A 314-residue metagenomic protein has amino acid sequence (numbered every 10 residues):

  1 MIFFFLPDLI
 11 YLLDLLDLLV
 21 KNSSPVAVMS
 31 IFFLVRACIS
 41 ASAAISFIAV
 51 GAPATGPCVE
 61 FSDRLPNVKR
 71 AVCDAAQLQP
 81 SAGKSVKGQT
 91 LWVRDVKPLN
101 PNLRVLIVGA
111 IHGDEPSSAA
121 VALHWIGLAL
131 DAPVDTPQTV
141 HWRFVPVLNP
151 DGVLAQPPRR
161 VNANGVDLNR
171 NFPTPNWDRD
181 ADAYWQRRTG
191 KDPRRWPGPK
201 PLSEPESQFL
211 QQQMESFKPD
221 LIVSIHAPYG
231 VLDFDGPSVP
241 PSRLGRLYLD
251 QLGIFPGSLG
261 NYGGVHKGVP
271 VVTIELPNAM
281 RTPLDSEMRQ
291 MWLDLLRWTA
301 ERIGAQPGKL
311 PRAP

Functional and structural regions predicted by a protein language model:
F4-V20, A37-S40: Short, low-complexity, charge-dense intrinsically disordered segments
F32-S46: Bacterial N-terminal signal peptides
F47-L91: Short glycine- and acidic-rich boundary segments immediately preceding or forming the N-terminal edge of structured
Q79, V93, F144, I222 (+1 more regions): Conserved beta-strand scaffold positions in the cores of enzyme catalytic domains, especially in NTP/NDP-utilizing
V93-P101: Short beta-strand-to-loop junctions in surface cap/lid or active-site-entrance loops
N102, L106, P116-Q251: Active-site/substrate-binding loop(s) of hydrolase catalytic cores
V231-D235, P241-G245, G257-P314: Active-site-adjacent mobile loop/cap segments within catalytic or ligand-binding domains
